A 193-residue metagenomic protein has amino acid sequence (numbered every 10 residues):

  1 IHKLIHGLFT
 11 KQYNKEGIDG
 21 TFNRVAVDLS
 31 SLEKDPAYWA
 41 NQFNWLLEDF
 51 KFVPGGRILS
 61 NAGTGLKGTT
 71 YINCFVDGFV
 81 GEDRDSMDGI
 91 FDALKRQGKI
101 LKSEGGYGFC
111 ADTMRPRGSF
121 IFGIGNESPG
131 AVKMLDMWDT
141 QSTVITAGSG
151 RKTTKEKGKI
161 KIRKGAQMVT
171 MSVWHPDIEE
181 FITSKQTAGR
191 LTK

Functional and structural regions predicted by a protein language model:
I1-K193: Extended catalytic cores of very large enzyme megasubunits
